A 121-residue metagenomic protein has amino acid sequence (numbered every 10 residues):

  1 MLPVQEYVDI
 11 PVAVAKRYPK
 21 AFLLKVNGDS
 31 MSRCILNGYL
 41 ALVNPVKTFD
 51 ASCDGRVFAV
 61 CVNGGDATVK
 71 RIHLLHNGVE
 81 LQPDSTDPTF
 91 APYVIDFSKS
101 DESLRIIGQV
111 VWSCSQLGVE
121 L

Functional and structural regions predicted by a protein language model:
M1-K16, G28: Short beta-strand/loop turn elements enriched in aromatics
V14-L121: Acidic/glycine-rich C-terminal interaction modules and beta/coil loop segments that lie outside canonical DNA-binding
